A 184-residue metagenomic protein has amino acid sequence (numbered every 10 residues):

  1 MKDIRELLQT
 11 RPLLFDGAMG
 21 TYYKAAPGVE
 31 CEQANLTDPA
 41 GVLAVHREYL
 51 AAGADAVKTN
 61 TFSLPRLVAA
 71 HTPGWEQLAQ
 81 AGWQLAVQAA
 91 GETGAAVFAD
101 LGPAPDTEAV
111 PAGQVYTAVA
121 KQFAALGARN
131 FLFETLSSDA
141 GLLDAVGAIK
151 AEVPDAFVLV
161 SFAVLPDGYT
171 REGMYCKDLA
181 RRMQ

Functional and structural regions predicted by a protein language model:
M1-Q184: Domain-level signal for soluble alpha/beta catalytic cores
